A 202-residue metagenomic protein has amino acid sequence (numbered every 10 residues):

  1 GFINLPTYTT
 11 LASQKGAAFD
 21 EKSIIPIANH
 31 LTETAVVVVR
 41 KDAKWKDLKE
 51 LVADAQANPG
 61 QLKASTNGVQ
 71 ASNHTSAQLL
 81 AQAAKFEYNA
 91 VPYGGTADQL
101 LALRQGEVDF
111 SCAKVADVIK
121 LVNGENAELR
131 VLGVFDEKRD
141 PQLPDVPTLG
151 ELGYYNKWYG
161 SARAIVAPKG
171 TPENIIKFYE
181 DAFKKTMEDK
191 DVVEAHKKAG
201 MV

Functional and structural regions predicted by a protein language model:
G1-I3: Periplasmic-binding protein-like
L5-G16, Q78-A83, F110-D145, V193: A ligand-binding cleft/hinge motif common to bilobed small-molecule-binding domains
P6, L11-D98, L149, G160-A195: Hinge/capping helix and adjacent helix->loop/strand transition within the periplasmic-binding protein
A77, L103-R104: Hydrophobic residues within well-ordered alpha-helices
Q99-L100, V118: Short, hydrophobic alpha-helical packing/hinge segments within bilobed ligand-binding/sensory domains
A195-V202: Surface-exposed aromatic
